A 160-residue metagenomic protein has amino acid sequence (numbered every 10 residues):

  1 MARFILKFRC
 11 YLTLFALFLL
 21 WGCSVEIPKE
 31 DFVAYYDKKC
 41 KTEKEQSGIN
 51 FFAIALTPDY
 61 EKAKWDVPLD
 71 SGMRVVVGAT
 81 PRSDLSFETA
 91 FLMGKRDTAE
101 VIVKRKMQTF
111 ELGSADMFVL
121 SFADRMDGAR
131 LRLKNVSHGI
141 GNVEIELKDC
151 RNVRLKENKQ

Functional and structural regions predicted by a protein language model:
M1-C23: Sec-dependent bacterial lipoprotein signal peptides
C23-Q160: Conserved functional micro-motifs across diverse proteins
